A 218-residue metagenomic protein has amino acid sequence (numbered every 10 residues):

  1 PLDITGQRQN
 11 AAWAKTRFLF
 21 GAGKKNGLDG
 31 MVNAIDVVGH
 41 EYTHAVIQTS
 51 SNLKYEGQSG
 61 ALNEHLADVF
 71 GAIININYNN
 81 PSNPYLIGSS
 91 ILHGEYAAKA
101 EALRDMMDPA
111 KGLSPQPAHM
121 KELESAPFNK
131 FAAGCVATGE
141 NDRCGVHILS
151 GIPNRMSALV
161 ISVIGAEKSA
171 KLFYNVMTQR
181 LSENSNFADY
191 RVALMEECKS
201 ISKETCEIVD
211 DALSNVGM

Functional and structural regions predicted by a protein language model:
P1-V38, I47-M218: Zinc-dependent metallohydrolase catalytic domains
E41: Walker B catalytic acidic pair
